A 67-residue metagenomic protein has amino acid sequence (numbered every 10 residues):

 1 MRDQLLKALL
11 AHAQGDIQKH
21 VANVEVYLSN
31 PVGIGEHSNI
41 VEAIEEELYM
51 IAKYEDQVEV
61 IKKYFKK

Functional and structural regions predicted by a protein language model:
M1-K67: Extended, charge-rich alpha-helical interface modules
